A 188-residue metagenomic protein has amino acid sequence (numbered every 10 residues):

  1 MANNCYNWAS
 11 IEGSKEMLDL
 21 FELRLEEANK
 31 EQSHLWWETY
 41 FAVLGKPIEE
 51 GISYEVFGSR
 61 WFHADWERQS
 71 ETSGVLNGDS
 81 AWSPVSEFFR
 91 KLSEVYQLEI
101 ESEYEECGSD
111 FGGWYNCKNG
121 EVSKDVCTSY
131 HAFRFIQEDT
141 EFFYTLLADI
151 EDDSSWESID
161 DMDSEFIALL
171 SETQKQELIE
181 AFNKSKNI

Functional and structural regions predicted by a protein language model:
M1-I188: Intrinsic low-complexity, intrinsically disordered or marginally ordered coil/linker segments
